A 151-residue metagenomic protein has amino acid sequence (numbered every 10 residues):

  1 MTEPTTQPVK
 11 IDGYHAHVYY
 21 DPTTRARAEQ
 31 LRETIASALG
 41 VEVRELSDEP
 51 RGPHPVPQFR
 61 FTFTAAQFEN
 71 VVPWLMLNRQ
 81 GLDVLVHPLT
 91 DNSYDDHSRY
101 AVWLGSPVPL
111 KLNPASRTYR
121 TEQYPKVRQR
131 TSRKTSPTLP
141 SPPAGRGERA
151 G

Functional and structural regions predicted by a protein language model:
M1-K134: Long, contiguous binding/interaction regions
G145-R149: Glycine-biased, low-complexity coil/linker segments
